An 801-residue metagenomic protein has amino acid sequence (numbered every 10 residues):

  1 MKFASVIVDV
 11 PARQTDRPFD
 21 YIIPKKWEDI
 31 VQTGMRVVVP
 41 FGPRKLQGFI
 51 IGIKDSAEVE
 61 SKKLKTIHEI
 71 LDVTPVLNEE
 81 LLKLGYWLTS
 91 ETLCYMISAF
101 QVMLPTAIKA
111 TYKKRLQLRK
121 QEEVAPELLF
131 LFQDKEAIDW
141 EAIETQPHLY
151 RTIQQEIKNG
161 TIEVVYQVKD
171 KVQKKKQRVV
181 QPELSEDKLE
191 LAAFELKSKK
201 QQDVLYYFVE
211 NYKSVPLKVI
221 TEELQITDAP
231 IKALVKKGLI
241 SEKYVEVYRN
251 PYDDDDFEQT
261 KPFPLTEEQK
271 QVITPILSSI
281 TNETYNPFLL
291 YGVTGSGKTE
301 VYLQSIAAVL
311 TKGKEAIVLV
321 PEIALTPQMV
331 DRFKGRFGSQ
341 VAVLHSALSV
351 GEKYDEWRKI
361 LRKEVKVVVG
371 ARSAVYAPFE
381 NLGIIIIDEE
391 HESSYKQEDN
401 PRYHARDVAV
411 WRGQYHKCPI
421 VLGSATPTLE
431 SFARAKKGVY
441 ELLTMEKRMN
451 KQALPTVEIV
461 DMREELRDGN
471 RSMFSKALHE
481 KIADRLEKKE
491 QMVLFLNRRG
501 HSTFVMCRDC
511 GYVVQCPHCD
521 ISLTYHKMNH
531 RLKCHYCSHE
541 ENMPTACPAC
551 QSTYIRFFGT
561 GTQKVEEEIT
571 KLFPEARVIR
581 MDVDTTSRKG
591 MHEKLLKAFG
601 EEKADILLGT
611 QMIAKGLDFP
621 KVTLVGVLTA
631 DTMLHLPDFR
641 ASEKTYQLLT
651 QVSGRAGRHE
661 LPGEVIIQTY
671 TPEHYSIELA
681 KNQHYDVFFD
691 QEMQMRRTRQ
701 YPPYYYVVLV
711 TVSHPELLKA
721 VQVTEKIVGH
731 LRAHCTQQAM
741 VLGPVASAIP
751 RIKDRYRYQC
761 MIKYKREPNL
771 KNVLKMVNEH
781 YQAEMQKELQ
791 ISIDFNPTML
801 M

Functional and structural regions predicted by a protein language model:
M1-P105, K135-V168, N211-S214, E222-I226 (+13 more regions): Non-catalytic terminal extensions of ATP-dependent helicases
M1-V368, V375-V408, Q414-S424, G438-Q452 (+3 more regions): Accessory, non-ATPase domains that flank or precede helicase/AAA+ motor cores in DNA-metabolism machines
T260-T266, K270, T274, E283-V721 (+2 more regions): Inter-lobe coupling/hinge segments of SF2-like helicase ATPases
